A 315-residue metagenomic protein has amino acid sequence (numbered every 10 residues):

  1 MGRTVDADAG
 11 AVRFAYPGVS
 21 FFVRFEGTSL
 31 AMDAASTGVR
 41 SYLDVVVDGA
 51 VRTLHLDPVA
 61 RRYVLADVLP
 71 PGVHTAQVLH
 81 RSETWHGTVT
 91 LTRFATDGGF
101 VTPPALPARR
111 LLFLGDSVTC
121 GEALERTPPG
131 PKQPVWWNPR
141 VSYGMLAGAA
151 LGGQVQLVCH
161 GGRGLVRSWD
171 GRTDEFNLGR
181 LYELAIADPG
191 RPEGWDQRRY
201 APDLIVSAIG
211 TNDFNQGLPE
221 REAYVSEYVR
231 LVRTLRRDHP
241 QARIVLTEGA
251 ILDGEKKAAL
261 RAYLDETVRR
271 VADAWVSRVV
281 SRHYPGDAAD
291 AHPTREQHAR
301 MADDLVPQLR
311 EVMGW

Functional and structural regions predicted by a protein language model:
M1-L114, V118-P139, G314-W315: N-terminal secretory targeting modules
Y16-G18, T84-H86, L124, P129-S226 (+3 more regions): Conserved SGNH/GDSL esterase-like catalytic core that processes O-acyl groups on lipids and polysaccharides
L106, R236-H239: Short, conserved loop/helix-junction motifs that constitute active-site signature segments in enzyme catalytic cores
R110, Q154, A242-R243, S277: Proline-centered loop/turn at the N-terminus of a beta-strand
R110-G115, R199-A208, A274-V279: Short coil-to-beta-strand
L114-S117, V158-G162, A208-N212, T247-I251 (+2 more regions): Active-site-proximal beta-strand/loop segments in catalytic clefts of secreted hydrolases
V141, M145, A149, S226-R233 (+6 more regions): Solvent-exposed, polar/charged alpha-helical surfaces in well-ordered, non-transmembrane soluble domains, broadly
A250-W315: Catalytic His-Asp segment of secreted/periplasmic serine-dependent ester chemistry enzymes
